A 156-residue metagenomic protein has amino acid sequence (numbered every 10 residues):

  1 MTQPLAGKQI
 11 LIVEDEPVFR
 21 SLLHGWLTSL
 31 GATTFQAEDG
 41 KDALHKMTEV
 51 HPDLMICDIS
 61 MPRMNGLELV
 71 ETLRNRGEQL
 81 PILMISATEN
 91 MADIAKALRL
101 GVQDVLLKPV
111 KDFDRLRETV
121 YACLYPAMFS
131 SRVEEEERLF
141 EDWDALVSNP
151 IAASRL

Functional and structural regions predicted by a protein language model:
K8, E38-D42, N65-E68: Acidic catalytic/metal-coordinating carboxylates
P17-F35: Two-component/phosphorelay signaling modules centered on CheY-like receiver
H45, L67-E78: Short amphipathic alpha-helix used as the core "switch/output" element in two-component signaling
V50-I56: Active-site beta3 strand of CheY-like receiver
M61: Receiver (REC) domain active-site loop signature in two-component systems and cognate sites in sensor histidine kinases
E68, E89-L106, K111-R117: Alpha4 helix (beta4-alpha4-beta5 surface) of REC/receiver domains from two-component response regulators
Y125-L156: CheY-like receiver
